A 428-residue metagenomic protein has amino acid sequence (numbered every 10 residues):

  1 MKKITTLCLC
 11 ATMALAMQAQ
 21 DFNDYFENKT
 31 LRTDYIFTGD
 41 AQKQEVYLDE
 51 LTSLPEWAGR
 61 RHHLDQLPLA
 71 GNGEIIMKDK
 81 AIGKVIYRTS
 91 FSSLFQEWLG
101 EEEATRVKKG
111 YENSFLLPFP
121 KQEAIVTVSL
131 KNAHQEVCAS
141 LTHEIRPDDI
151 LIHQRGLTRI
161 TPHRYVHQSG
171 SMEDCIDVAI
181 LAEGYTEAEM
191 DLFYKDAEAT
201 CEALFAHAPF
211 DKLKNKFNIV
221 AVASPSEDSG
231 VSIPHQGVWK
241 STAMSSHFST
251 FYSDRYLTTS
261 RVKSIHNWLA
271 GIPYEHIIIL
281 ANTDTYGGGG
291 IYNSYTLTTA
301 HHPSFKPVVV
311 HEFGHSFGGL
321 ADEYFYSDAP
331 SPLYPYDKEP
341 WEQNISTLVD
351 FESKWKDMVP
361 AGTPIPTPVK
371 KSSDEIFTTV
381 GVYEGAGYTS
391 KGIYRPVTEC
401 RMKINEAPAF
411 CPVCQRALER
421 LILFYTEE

Functional and structural regions predicted by a protein language model:
K2-C10: Sec-dependent signal peptide recognition, specifically the positively charged N-region followed immediately by
C10-Q18: Hydrophobic h-region of N-terminal signal peptides that target proteins for export in Gram-negative bacteria
D24-F37, A41-Q44, Y324-E428: Replace "(M1/M4/M9/M12/WLM)" with "(e.g., M1/M4/M8/M9/M12/M26/WLM)" and add "not limited to" to clarify scope
Y25-L151: Beta-strand-enriched, solvent-exposed domains that form extended recognition/catalytic surfaces
I150-F210, A221-V231: Fold-level signature of zinc-dependent metallopeptidase catalytic domains
M190-F193, G288-E312: Short pre-active-site segment immediately N-terminal to the catalytic Zn-binding motif
K216-Y292: Active-site-proximal segments of metallohydrolase catalytic domains
F313-A329: Catalytic Zn2+-binding segment of zinc metalloproteases
